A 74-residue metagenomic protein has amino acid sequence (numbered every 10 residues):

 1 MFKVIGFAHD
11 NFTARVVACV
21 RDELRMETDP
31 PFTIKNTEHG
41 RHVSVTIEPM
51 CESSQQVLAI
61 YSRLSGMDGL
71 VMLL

Functional and structural regions predicted by a protein language model:
M1-L74: Long, contiguous binding/interaction regions
